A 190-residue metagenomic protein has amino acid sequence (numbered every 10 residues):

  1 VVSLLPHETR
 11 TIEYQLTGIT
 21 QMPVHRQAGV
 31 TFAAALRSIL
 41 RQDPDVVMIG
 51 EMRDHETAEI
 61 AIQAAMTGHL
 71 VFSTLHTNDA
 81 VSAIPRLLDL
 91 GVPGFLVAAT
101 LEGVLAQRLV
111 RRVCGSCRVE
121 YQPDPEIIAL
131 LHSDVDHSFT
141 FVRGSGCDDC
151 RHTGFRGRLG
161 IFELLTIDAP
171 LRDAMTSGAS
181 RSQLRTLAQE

Functional and structural regions predicted by a protein language model:
V1-E190: Short, flexible helix-loop junctions that flank or precede catalytic/ligand sites
